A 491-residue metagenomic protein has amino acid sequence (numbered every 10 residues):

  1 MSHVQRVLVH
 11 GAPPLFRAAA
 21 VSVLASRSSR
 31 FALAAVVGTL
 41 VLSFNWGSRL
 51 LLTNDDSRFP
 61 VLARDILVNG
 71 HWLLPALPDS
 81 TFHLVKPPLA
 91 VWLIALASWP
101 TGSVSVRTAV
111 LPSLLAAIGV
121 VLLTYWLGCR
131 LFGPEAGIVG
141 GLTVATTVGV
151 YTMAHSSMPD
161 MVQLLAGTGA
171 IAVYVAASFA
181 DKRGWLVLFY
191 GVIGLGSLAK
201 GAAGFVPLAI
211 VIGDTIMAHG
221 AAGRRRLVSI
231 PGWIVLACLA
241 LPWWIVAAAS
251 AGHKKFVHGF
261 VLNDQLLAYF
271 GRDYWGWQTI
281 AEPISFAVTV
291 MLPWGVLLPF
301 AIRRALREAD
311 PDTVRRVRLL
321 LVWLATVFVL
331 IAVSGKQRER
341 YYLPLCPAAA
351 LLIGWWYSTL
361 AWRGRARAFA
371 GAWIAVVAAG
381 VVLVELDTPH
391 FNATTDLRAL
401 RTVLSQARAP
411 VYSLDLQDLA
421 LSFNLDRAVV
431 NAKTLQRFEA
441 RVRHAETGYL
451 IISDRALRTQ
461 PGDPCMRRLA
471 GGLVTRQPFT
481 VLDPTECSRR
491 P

Functional and structural regions predicted by a protein language model:
H3-S358, W362, D387, S422 (+2 more regions): Membrane-integral, polyisoprenol-dependent glycosyltransferases of the GT-C/oligosaccharyltransferase superfamily
G259, C465, C487: Functionally engaged cysteine thiol sites
Q265, M291, R455, P484-C487: Generic structural motif
L351, Y357-L383: Signature aromatic-anchored transmembrane alpha helix within multi-pass, membrane-resident enzymes that catalyze glycan
G380-P484: Short periplasmic/luminal acceptor-recognition loop of GT-C membrane glycosyltransferases, typified by
R489-P491: Short, solvent-exposed mixed-charge patches
